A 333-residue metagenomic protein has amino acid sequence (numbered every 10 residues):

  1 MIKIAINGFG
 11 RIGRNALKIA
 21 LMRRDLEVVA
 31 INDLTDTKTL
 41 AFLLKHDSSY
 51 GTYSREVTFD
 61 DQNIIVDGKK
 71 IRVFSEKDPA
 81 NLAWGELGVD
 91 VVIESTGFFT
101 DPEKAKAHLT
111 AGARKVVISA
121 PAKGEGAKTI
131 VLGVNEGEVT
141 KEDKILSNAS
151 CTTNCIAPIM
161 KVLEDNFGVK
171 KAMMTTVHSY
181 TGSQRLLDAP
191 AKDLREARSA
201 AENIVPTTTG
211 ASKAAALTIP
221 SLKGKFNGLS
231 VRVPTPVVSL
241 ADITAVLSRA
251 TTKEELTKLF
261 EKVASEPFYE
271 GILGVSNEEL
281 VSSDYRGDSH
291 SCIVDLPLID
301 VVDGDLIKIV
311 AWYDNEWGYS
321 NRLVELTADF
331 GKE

Functional and structural regions predicted by a protein language model:
M1-A197, V301, E325, E333: N-terminal Rossmann-like NAD(P) cofactor-binding subdomain of oxidoreductases, focused on the glycine-rich
G10, E86, F98-P102, G124 (+10 more regions): Electropositive phosphate-/nucleotide-binding environments in soluble metabolic enzymes
L17, K106, A157-E164, T175 (+7 more regions): Predominant activation on well-ordered alpha-helical scaffold segments within soluble catalytic domains
T96, F167, I219-P220, L247 (+1 more regions): A broad structural signal for alpha-helix termini and local helix breaks/kinks
K128, E202, A241: Small-molecule pocket liners
A149-S150, I204-P206, Y313: Hydrophobic alpha-helical scaffolding
D165-P236: Acidic, glycine-rich segments within the central catalytic cores of soluble metabolic enzymes that bind/position
G228, L240, T244-E333: C-terminal active-site/capping subdomain that shapes the small-molecule cofactor and substrate pocket of enzyme
